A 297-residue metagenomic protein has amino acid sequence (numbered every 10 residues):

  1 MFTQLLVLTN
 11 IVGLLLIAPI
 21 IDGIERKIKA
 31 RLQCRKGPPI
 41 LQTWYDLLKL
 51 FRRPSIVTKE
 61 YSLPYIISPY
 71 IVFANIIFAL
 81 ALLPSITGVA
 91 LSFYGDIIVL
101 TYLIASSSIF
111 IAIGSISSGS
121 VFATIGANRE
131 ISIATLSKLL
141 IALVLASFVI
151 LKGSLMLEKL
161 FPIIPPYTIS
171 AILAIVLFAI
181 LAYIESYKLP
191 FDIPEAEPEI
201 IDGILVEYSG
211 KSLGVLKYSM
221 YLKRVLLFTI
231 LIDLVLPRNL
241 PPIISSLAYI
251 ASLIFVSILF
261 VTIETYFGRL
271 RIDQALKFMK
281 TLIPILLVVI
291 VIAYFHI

Functional and structural regions predicted by a protein language model:
M1-I297: Alpha-helical transmembrane segments of multi-pass membrane proteins predominantly involved in bioenergetics
